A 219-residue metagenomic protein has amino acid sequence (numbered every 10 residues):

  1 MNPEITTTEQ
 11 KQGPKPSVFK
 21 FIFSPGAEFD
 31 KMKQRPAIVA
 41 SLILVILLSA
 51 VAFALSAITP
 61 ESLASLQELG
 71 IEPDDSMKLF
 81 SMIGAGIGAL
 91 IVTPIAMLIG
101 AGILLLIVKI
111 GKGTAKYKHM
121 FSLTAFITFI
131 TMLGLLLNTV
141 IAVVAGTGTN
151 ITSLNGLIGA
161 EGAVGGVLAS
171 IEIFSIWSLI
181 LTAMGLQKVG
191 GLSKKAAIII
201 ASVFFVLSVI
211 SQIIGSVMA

Functional and structural regions predicted by a protein language model:
M1, D75-L79, L154-I158: Short hydrophobic/aromatic-rich motifs at helix boundaries and adjacent loops
M1-G13: Low-complexity, intrinsically disordered extramembrane tails and loops of integral membrane proteins
E9, F19-F23, G84-L90, P94-M97 (+4 more regions): Residue-level signal for well-ordered alpha-helical segments
Q10-Q12, Q34, Q67, Q187 (+1 more regions): Residue-identity detector for glutamine
P14-K15, F21-L133: Selected alpha-helical membrane-embedding segments in polytopic membrane proteins
F19, L63-Q67, N155, G165-L168: Generic detector of well-ordered alpha-helical segments enriched in charged/polar residues, highlighting helical
T114, K118-A219: Hydrophobic alpha-helical transmembrane segments and adjacent short intramembrane/lumenal linkers of inner/organellar
